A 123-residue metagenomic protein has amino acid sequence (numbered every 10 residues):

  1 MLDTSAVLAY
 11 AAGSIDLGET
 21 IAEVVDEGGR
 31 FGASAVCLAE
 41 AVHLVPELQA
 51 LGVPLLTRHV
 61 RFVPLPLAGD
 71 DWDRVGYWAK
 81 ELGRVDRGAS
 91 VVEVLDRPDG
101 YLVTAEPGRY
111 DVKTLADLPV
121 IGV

Functional and structural regions predicted by a protein language model:
M1-A33, H43-T57, K113, D117-P119: Short, well-structured N-terminal submotif of metal-dependent ribonuclease cores
L2-D3, G32-A35, G83-R87, A105-P107 (+1 more regions): Histidine- and aromatic-rich ligand-binding microenvironments
A6-V7, C37, S90-V91, G108-R109: Alpha-helix capping/helix-boundary segments
A11-G13, A39, L65-D70: Surface-exposed loop/turn and secondary-structure junction residues enriched for glycine/proline
L17-G18, L38, W72-V75: A general structural signal for well-ordered alpha-helical segments in protein cores
G28-R30, L38, V53, H59-P64 (+1 more regions): Short, surface-exposed, polar/charged, turn-prone segments marking secondary-structure boundaries
F62-G108: Active-site neighborhoods of divalent-metal-dependent phosphate/nucleic-acid chemistry enzymes
